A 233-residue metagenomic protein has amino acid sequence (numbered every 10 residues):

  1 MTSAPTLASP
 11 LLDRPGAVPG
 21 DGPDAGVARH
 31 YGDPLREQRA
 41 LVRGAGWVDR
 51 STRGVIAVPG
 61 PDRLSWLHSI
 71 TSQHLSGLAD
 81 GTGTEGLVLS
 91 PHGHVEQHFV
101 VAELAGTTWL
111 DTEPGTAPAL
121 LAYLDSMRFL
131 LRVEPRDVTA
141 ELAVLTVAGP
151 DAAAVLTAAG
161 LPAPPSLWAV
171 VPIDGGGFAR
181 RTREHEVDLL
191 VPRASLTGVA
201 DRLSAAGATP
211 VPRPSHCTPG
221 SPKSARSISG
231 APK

Functional and structural regions predicted by a protein language model:
M1-K233: Basic, glycine/lysine-rich polyanion-binding surfaces/domains
